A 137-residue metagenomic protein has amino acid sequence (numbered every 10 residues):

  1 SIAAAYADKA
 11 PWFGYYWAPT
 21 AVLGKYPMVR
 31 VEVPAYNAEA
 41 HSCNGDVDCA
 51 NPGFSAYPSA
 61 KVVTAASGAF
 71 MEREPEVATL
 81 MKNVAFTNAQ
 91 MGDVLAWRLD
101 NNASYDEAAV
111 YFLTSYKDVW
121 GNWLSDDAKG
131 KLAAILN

Functional and structural regions predicted by a protein language model:
S1-K9, E76, A85-N137: An extracytoplasmic/periplasmic, membrane-proximal ligand-sensing/linker region
S1-N44: Ligand-binding pocket segment of bilobal, Venus flytrap-like solute-binding proteins
D8, A56-P58: A short, structural micro-pattern
N37-E39, C49, V62, A66: Charged, low-complexity intrinsically disordered segments
G45, C49-P52: Immediate N-terminus of the mature polypeptide
P58-R73, A96-W97: A bilobed periplasmic-binding-protein/Venus flytrap-type ligand-binding module shared by bacterial periplasmic
K82: A C-terminal functional module that forms or caps the active site or interfaces directly with catalytic machinery
